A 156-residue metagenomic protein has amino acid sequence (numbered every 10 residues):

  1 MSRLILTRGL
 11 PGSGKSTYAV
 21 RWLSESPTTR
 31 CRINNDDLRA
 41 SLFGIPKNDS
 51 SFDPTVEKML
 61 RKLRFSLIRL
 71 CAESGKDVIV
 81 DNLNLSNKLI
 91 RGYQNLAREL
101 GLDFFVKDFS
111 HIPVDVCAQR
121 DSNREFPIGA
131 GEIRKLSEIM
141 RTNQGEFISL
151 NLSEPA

Functional and structural regions predicted by a protein language model:
S2-R8, S13, T17-R21, E25-C31 (+3 more regions): Conserved GTP-binding G-domain of TRAFAC-class P-loop NTPases and closely related GTPase folds
K15, F43, N87-I90: Short N-terminal helix/helix-N-cap motif within the alpha/beta-hydrolase-1
T17-K76, D115-Q119: Conserved substrate/cofactor phosphate-moiety recognition/catalytic segment in nucleotide-dependent phosphotransferases
D36-L38, L83, S110: Anionic group-transfer/hydrolysis microenvironments
A40, L85, E125-P127: A generic signature of intrinsically disordered, low-complexity regions enriched in glycine/proline and charged/polar
N48-D53, S86, E154-A156: Intrinsic-disorder/low-complexity, polar/charged segments
T55-F104: Glycine-rich phosphate-binding loop used to anchor ATP phosphates in small-molecule kinases, encompassing both
